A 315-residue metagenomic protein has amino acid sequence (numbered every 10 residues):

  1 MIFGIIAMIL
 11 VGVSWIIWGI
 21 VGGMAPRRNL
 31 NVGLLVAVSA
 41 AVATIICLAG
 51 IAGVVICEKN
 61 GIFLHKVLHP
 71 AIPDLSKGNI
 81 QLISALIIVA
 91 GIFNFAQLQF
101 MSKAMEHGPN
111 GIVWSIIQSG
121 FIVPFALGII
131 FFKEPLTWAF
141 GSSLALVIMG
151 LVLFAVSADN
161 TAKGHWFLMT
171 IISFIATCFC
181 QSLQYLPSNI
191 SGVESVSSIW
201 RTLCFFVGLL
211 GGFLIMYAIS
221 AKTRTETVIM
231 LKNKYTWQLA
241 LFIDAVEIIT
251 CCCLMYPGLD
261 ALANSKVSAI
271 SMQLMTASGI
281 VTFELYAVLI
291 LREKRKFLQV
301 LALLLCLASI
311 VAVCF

Functional and structural regions predicted by a protein language model:
M1-H107, L136, A158-S173, I190-S195 (+2 more regions): Membrane-interface interhelical linkers
V13, I92, S119, I175 (+4 more regions): Hydrophobic/aromatic residues within the transmembrane alpha-helices of Major Facilitator Superfamily
S14-W18, F93-F100, G120-L127, L146-F154 (+2 more regions): Membrane-embedded alpha-helical core segments of multi-pass
L35-V36, I87, S102, N110-W114 (+4 more regions): Alpha-helical transmembrane segments and their helix-entry boundary regions
A41-I45, I122, I148, L210-G211 (+1 more regions): Small-residue-rich packing faces within the transmembrane alpha-helices of Major Facilitator Superfamily
C47, W138-A158, L298-F315: Hydrophobic transmembrane alpha-helices of multi-pass small-molecule transport proteins
F100-S142, V156-S157: Membrane-interface helix-loop-helix junctions at boundaries between adjacent transmembrane segments
I122-S142, G279-V300: C-terminal transmembrane-helix exit sites in multi-pass transporters
